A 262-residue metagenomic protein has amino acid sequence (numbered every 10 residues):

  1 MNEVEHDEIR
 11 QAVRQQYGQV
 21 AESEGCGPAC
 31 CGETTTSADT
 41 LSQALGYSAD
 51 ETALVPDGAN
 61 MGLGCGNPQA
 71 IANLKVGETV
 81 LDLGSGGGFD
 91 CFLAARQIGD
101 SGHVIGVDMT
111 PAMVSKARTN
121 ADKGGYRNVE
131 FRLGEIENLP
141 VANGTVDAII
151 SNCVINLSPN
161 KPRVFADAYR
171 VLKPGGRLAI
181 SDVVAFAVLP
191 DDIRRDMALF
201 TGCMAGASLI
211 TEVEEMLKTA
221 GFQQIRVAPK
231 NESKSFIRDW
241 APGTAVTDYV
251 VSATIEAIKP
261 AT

Functional and structural regions predicted by a protein language model:
G18-G25, C31-G32, M216-T262: C-terminal lobe and adjacent flexible extensions of AdoMet/dcAdoMet transferase-like proteins
E33-T79, L83, F89-Q97: Conserved alpha-helix/loop element of class I SAM-dependent methyltransferases that forms part of the SAM/SAH-binding
V76, E137-A148: A short acidic, Gly/Pro-enriched loop at the edge of an enzyme's catalytic core that lines a small-molecule cofactor
V80, I149-I150: Hydrophobic beta-strand segment of the Class I
T110-A112: Conserved SAM/SAH-binding beta-strand->alpha-helix loop
G124-E137: Conserved SAM-binding strand-loop segment of SAM-dependent methyltransferases
P162-R177: A short glycine-rich, Lys/Arg-flanked "PGG" loop and its adjoining helix->strand segment in the class I
A185-M204: Short, glycine-/aromatic-enriched active-site segment of Class I SAM-dependent methyltransferases
